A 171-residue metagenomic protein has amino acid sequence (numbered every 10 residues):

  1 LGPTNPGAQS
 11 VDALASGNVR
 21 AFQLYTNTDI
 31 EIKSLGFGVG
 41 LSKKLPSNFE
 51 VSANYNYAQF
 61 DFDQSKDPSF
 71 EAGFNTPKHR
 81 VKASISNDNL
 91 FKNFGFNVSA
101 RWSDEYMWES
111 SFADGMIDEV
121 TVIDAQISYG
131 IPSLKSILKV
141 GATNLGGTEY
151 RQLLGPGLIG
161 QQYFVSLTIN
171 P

Functional and structural regions predicted by a protein language model:
P3-M107: Gram-negative outer-membrane beta-barrel transporters
E50, N56, A72-P171: Conserved C-terminal beta-signal and adjacent last beta-strands/turns of outer-membrane beta-barrel proteins
